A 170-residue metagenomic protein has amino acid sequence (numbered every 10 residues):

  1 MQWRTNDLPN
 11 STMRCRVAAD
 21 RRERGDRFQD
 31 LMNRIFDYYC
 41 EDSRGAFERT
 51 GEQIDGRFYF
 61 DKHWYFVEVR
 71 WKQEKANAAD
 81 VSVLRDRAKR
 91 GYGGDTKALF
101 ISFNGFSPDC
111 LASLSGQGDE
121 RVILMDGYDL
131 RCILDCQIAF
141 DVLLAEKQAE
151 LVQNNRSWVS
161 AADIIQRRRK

Functional and structural regions predicted by a protein language model:
M1-K170: Mixed-charge (Asp/Glu-Lys/Arg
